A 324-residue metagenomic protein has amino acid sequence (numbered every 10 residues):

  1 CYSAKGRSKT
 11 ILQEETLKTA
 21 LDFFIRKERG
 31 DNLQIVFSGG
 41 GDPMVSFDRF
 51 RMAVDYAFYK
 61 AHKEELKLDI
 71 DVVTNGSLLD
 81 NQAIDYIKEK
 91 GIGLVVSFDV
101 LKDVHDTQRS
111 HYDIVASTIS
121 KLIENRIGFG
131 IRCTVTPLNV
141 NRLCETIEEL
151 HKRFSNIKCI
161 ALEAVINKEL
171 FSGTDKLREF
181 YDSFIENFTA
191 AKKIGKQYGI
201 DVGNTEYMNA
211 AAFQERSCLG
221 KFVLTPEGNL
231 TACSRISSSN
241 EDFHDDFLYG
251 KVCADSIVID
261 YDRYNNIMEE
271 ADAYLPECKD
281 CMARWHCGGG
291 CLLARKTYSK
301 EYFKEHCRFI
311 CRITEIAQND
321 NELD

Functional and structural regions predicted by a protein language model:
C1-K5: N-terminal pre-core extensions flanking Radical SAM catalytic domains
G6, T10, L17-S38, S46-V165: Radical SAM/AdoMet-radical enzyme domain recognition
E15, D48, M52, S117 (+5 more regions): Generic recognition of stable, solvent-exposed alpha-helical segments in well-folded globular domains
K18, D103-T231, S237-F247: Radical SAM enzyme [4Fe-4S]-AdoMet core and its adjacent flexible, acidic and glycine-rich loops/tails across
D31, C218, E277: Exposed loop/turn and edge beta-strand positions of beta-sandwich/beta-sheet ligand-binding modules
D42: Conserved G/P- and acidic residue-centered "switch" motifs that form tight phosphate/ATP-binding loops in soluble
A232-C233, G290: Short helix/loop capping segments that flank catalytic or ligand/cofactor-binding pockets
N240-D324: Flexible mid-to-C-terminal extensions adjoining Fe-S/redox cofactors in radical SAM and related proteins
